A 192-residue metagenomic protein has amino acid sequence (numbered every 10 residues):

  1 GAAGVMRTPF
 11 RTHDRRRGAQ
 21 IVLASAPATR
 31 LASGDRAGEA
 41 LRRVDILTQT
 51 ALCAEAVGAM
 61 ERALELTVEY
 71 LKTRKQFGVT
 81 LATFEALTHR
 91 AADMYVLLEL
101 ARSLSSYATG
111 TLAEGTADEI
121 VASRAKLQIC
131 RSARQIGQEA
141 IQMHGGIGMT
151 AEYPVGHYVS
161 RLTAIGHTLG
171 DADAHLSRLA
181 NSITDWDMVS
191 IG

Functional and structural regions predicted by a protein language model:
G1-E61, E65, E69, W186 (+1 more regions): FAD-binding core of flavoproteins
R15-A19, I46, T83, V121 (+1 more regions): A generic structural signal for well-ordered coil/turn residues at beta-strand boundaries that shape enzyme active-site
L31-D45, L71-F84, Q142, H157: Conserved catalytic-core motifs characterized by acidic clusters
C53-A82, A86-L98: Oxyanion-binding "anion nests"
V57, E61-L64, A91-A101, S105 (+3 more regions): Alpha-helical transition-metal enzyme core signature, strongest for iron centers
V68, K72-V79, Y95-Q128, I141-G146 (+1 more regions): C-terminal helix-coil-helix/basic helical segment that borders enzyme active sites and/or dimer interfaces and provides
G110, A133-V159: A glycine-biased, small/acidic residue-tolerant capping/turn segment at secondary-structure junctions
I147-G192: Glycine-rich phosphate/cofactor-binding loops in nucleotide/flavin-utilizing enzymes
